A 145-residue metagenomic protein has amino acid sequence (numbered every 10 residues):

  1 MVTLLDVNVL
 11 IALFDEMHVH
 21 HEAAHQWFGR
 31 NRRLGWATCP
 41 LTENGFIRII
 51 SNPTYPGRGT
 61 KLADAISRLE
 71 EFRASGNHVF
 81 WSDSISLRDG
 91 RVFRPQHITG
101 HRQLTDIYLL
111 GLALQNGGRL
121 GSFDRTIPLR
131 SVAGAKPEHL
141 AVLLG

Functional and structural regions predicted by a protein language model:
M1-T38, I50-S67, V132-A135: Short, well-structured N-terminal submotif of metal-dependent ribonuclease cores
E16, P40-N44, I66-I98: Acidic catalytic patch
G35, N77-V79, E138-A141: Conserved beta-strand segments of alpha/beta enzyme cores
C39, T105, F123: Replace "coordinates the UDP/GDP/TDP-sugar" with "coordinates nucleotide-activated sugar donors
S86-T99, L110-G145: Acidic, PIN/NYN-like endoribonuclease modules and their adjacent C-terminal/linker elements
